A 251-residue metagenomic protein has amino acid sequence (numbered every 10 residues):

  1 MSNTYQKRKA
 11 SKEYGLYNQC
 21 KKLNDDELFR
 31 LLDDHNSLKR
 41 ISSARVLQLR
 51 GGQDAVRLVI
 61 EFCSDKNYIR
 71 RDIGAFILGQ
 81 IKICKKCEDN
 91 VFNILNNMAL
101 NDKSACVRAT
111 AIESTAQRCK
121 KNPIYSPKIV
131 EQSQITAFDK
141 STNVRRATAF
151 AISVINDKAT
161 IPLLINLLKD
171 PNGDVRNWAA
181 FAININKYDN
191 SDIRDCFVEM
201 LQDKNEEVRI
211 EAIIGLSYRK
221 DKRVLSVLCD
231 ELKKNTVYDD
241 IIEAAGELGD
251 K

Functional and structural regions predicted by a protein language model:
S2-C20, S37-G51, E61, D72-K86 (+7 more regions): Structural detector for internal amphipathic alpha-helices that build alpha-solenoid repeat scaffolds
N18-L31, G52-S64, C84-A99, K121-T136 (+4 more regions): Amphipathic alpha-helical scaffolding segments comprising HEAT/armadillo-like alpha-solenoid repeats
H35-N36, K66-N67, K103-S104, K140-S141 (+3 more regions): Short inter-helical turns and helix N-cap capping residues of alpha-solenoid HEAT/ARM repeat scaffolds
